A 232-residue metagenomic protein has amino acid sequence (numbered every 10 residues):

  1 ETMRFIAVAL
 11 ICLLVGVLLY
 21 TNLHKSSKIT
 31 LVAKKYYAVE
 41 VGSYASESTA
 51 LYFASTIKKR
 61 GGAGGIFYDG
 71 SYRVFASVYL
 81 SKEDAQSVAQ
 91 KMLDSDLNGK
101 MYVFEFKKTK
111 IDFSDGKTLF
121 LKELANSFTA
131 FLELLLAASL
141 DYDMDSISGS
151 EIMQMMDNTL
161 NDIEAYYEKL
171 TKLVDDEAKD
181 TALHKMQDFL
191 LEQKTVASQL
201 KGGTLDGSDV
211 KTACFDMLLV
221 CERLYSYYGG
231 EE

Functional and structural regions predicted by a protein language model:
R4-N22: Hydrophobic membrane-insertion alpha-helices, especially the h-region of bacterial N-terminal signal peptides
S26-G116: Solvent-exposed beta-strand motifs enriched in subsets of small alpha/beta binding domains, especially certain
Y44-S48, Y79-E83, K122-A125, S150 (+3 more regions): Soluble non-cytosolic domains of exported or imported proteins
T49-Y52, S87, D96, E123 (+3 more regions): Extracytoplasmic/secreted proteins, especially bacterial periplasmic and envelope-associated proteins
D94-E105, A130-A138, G207-K211, E232: Short, surface-exposed, charge-dense and proline/glycine-enriched linear segments
K117-V196: Alpha-helical segments in soluble extracytoplasmic regions
A182-E232: Extracytoplasmic/luminal low-complexity segments enriched in Pro/Gly and acidic/polar residues that act as flexible
